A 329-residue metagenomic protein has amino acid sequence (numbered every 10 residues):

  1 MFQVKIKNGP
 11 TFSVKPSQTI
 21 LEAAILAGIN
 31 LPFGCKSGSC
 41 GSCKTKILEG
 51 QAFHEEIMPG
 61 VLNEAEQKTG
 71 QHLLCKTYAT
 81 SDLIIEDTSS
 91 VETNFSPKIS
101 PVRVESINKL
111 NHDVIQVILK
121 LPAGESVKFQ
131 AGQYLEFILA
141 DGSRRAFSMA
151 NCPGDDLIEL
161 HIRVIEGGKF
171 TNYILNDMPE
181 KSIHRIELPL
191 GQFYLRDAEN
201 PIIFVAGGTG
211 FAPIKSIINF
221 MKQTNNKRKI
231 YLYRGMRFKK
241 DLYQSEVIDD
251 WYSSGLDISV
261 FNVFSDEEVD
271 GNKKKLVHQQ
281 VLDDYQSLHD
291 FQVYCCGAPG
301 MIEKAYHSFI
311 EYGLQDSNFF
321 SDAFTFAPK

Functional and structural regions predicted by a protein language model:
M1-T77, L83, K229-K329: Reductase modules of NAD(P)H-dependent flavoproteins
L48-Q51, T88, A140, P189: Short, surface-exposed secondary-structure boundary micro-motifs
Q71-F95, S182-H184: Short, structured interface segments
S96-I183, M236-F238, F264-E268: Ferredoxin-reductase
G132, G210, A298: Short, conserved phosphate/pyrophosphate- and ester-handling motifs at nucleotide-, phospho-/glycolipid
E187-A198: A short, basic/flexible loop-to-alpha-helix module at the beginning of a structural domain
K215-Q223: Histidine-anchored nucleotide/phosphate-binding helix
